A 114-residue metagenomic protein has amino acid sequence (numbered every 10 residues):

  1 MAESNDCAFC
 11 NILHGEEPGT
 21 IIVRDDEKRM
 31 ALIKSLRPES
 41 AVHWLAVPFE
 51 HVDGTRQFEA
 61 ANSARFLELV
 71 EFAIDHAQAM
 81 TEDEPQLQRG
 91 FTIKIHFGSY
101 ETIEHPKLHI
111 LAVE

Functional and structural regions predicted by a protein language model:
M1-E114: HIT superfamily nucleotide-processing domains
